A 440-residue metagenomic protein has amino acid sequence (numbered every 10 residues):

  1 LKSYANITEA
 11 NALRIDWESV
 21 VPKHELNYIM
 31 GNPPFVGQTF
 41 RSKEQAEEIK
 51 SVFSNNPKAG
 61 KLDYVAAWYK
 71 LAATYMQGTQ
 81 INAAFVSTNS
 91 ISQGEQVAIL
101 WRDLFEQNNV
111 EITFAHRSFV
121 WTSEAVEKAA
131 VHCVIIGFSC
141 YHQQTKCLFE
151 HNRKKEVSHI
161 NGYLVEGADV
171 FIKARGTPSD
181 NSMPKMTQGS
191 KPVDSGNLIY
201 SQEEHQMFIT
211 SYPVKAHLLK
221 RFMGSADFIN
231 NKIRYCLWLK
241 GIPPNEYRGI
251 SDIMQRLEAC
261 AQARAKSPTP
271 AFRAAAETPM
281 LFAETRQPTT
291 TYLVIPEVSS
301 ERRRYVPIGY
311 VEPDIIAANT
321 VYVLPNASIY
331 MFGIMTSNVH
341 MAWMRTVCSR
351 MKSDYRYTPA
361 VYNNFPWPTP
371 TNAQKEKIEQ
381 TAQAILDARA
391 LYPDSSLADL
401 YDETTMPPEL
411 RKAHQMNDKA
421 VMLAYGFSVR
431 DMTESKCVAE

Functional and structural regions predicted by a protein language model:
Y4, T8-E9: Conserved residues in the N-terminal Rossmann fold of short-chain dehydrogenase/reductase
A12-P213, N230-R234, P244-R248, E312-V321 (+2 more regions): Signature of N6-adenine DNA methyltransferases within the class I
F40, F149-H151, R221, I233-W238 (+4 more regions): Short coil/turn segments at secondary-structure boundaries
E111, D252-C260, W367-E440: Non-catalytic DNA-recognition/assembly elements of restriction-modification systems
R117, S299-I315, G333, A342-S353: Short, ligand-facing micro-motifs at secondary-structure edges
I135-G137, F222, C236, V294 (+3 more regions): Conserved hydrophobic/aromatic beta-strand scaffold that supports enzyme active sites
V170-N319, T433-E440: Segments forming glycine/polar-rich beta-alpha architectures that bind adenosine-containing cofactors
Y322-N364, T371-E376, Q380, A384 (+1 more regions): Basic, amphipathic alpha-helical recognition segments used for DNA target recognition
